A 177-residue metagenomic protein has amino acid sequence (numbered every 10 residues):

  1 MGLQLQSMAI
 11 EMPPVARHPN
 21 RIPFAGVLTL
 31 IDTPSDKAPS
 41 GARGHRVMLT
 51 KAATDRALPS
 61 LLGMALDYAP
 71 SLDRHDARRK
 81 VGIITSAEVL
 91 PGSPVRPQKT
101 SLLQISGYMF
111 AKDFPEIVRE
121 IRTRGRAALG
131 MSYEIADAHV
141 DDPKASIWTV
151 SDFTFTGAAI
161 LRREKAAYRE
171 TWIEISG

Functional and structural regions predicted by a protein language model:
M1-A65: Polar/acidic, low-complexity leader/linker segments enriched in S/T/G and N/D
M1-L3, L72-S86, L102-A111: Short, charged, low-hydrophobicity "junction" segments
S7-V15, D76-Q98, H139: Short amphipathic beta-strand and strand-loop transition segments with alternating hydrophobic
P14, A52-L61, V81-P91, D113-E116: Short low-complexity stretches enriched in small and charged residues
F24, T29-S40, L72-K80, A111-R119: Short, surface-exposed beta-strand/loop "edge" segments at domain boundaries and coil↔beta transitions
K37-T50, A77, V81-G82, I117-R122 (+1 more regions): Low-complexity, polar-biased intrinsically disordered regions enriched in Pro/Ser/Thr/Gly
S60-R79, M131: Short conserved beta-strand and strand-loop elements enriched in small hydrophobics with frequent Asp/Gly
L90-G177: Residue microenvironments linked to proteolytic maturation and disulfide-stabilized extracellular modules
